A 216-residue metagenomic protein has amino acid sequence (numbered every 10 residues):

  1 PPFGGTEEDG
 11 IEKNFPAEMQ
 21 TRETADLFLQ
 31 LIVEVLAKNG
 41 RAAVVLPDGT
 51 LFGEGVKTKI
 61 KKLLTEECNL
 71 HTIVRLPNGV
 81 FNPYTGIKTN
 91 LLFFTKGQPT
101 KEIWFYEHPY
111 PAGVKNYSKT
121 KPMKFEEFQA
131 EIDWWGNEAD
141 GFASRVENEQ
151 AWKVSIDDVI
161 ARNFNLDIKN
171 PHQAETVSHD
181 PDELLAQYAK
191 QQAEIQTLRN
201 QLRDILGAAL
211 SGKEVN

Functional and structural regions predicted by a protein language model:
P1-N216: A conserved structural/catalytic subdomain of Rossmann-like adenosyl-cofactor enzymes
